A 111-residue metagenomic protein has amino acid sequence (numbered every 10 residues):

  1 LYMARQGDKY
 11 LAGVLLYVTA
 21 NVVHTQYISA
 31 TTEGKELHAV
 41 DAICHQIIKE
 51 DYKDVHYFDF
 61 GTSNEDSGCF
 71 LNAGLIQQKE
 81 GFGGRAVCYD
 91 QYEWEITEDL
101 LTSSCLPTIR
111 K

Functional and structural regions predicted by a protein language model:
L1-E98, S103: Aromatic (often tryptophan-rich) hydrophobic motifs at membrane interfaces
L106: Acidic, metal-coordinating catalytic segment for phosphate/diphosphate chemistry, firing primarily on the Nudix
I109-K111: Extended, intrinsically disordered, low-complexity segments
